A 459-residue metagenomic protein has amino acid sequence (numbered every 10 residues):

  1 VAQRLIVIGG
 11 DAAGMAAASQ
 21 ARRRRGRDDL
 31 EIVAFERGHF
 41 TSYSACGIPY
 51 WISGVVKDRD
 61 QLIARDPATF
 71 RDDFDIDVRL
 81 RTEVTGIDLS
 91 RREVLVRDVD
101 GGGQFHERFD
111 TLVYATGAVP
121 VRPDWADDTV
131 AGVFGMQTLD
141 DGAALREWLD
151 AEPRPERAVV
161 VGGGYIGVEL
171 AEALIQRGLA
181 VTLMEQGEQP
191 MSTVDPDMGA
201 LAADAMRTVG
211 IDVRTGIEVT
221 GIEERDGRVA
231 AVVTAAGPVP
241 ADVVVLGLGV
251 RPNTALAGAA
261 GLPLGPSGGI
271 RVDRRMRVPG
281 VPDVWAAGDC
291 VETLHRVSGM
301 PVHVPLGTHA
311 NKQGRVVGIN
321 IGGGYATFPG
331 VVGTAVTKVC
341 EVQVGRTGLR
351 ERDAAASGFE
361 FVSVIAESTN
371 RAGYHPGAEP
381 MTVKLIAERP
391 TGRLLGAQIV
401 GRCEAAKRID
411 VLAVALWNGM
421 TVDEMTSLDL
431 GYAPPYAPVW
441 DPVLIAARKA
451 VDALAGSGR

Functional and structural regions predicted by a protein language model:
A2-D77, A171-V194: Beta1-alpha1 glycine-rich phosphate/pyrophosphate-binding loop at the start of Rossmann-like nucleotide-binding domains
I8-A13, S19-D29, F35-R37, V339-T347 (+1 more regions): Flexible, glycine-rich terminal cap/loop adjacent to redox cofactors in electron-transfer oxidoreductases
R27, E31, D73, V78-D100 (+3 more regions): A Rossmann-like FAD-binding core segment of flavoenzymes
I63, R157-V159, Y165-E223, V304-H309 (+2 more regions): Rossmann-like dinucleotide-binding cores of NAD(P)H-dependent redox enzymes
E107-G117, V161, V239-G249, G314 (+1 more regions): Short hydrophobic core segments
Y114-R177, D212, V272-R274: Glycine-rich dinucleotide-binding loop and its adjacent helix/turn
T129-R154, R228-A231, P238-I319, V411 (+1 more regions): FAD-site-proximal beta/loop scaffold in flavoenzymes
V272, A287-R350, Y436-G458: A conserved FAD-binding loop/helix module that cradles the flavin
